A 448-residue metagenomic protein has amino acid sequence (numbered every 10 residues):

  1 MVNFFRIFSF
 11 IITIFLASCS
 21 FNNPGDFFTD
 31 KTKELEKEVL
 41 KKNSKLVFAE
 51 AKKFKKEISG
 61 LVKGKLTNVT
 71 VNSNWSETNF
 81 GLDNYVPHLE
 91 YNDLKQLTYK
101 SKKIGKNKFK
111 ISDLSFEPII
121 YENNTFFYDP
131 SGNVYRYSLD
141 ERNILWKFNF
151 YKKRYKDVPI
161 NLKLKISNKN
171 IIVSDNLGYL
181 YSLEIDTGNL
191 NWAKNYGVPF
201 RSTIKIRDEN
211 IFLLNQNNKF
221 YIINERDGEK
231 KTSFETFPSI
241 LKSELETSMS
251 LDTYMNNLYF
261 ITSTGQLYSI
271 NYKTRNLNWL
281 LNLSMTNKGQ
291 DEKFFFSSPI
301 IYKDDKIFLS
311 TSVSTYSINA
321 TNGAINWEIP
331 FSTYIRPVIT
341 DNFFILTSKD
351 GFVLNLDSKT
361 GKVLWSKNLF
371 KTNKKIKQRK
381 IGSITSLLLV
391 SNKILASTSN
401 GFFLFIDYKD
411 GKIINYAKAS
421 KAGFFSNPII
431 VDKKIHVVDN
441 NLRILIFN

Functional and structural regions predicted by a protein language model:
F15-K52: Bacterial Sec signal peptide processing site at the extreme N-terminus
E38-K55, V62-K100: Blade/loop signatures of beta-propeller domains
V69-N72, T98-I119, I144-N168, L190-D208 (+6 more regions): Extracytoplasmic beta-rich repeat domains
Y135, Y181, Y221, Y268 (+4 more regions): WD40 beta-propeller blade core
S138-R142, E184-G188, N224-G228, N271-R275 (+4 more regions): Short loop/turn segments that connect beta-strands within beta-propeller blades
T347-D350, N355, K362, K367 (+1 more regions): Loop/turn-rich, solvent-exposed surfaces of beta-rich toroidal or solenoidal domains
